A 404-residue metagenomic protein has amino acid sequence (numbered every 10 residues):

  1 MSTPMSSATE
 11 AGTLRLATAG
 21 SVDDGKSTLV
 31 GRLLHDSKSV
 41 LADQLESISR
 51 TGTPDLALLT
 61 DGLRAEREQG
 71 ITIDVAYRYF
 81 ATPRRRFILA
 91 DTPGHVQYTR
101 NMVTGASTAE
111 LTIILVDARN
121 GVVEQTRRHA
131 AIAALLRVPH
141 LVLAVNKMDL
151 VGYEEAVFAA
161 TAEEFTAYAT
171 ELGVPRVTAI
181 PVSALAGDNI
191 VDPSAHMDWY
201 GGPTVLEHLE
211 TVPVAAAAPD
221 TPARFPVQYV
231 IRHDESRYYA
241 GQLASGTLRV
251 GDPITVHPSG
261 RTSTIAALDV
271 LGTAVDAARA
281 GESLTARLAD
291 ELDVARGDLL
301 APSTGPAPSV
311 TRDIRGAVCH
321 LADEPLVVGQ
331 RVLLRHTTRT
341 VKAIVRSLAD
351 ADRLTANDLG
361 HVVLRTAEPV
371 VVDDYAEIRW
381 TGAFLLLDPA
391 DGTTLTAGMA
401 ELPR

Functional and structural regions predicted by a protein language model:
T3, T9, T18, L150-Y153 (+3 more regions): C-terminal effector modules of nucleic-acid-centric enzymes and ribosome-associated factors
M5-Q97, A109: P-loop NTPase switch module centered on the Walker A-proximal segment
S21, E66, G105, T247 (+4 more regions): Residue-level "contact hotspot" at macromolecular interaction interfaces
D23, L29, I48, G70 (+13 more regions): Residue-level signature of catalytic and energy-coupling elements of molecular machines, predominantly ATP/GTP-dependent
L29-L33, Q44-S47, N101, Q125-I132 (+2 more regions): Alpha-helical scaffold elements adjacent to nucleotide-binding pockets in ATP/GTP-utilizing enzyme cores
I48, D117-A118, V142-A159, I180-H196 (+1 more regions): G-domain G4 guanine-recognition motif of GTPases
R85-F87, T92-Q97, S107-A130, R137-A159: Conserved Switch II/interswitch segment of TRAFAC-class P-loop GTPases
T166-E324: Conserved catalytic-core segments of large NTP-driven translation/proteostasis enzymes
